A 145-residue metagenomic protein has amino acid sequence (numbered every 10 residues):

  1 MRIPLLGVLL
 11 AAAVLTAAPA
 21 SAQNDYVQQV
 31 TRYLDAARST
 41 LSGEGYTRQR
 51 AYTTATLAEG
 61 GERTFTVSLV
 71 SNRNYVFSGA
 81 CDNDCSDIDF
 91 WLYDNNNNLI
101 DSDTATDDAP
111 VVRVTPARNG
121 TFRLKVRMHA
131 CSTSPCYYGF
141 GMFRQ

Functional and structural regions predicted by a protein language model:
M1-V8: Bacterial N-terminal signal peptides that target proteins for export
R2, G43-G45, G79: Hydrophobic alpha-helical segments, principally membrane-spanning helices and signal/leader peptides
A17-P19: N-terminal signal peptide c-region/cleavage motif recognized by signal peptidases
A22-T64, Q145: Non-catalytic extracellular/lumenal accessory regions of secreted precursors
A51-Y137, M142-Q145: Acidic, Ser/Thr/Pro-rich low-complexity intrinsically disordered segments
